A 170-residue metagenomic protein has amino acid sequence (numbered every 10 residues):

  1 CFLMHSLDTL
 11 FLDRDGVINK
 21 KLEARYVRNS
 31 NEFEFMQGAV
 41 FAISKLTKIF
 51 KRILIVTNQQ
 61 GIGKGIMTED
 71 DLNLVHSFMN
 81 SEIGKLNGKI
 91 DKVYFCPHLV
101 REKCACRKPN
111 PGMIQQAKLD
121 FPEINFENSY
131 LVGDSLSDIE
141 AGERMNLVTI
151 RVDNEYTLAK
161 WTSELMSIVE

Functional and structural regions predicted by a protein language model:
F2-L54: Active-site neighborhood of HAD-like aspartate-dependent phosphohydrolases
M4-S6, D70, L74-K89, R101-L131 (+1 more regions): Asp-based, Mg2+/Mn2+-dependent phosphohydrolase catalytic module
L12-R14, T57, V132-D134: Active-site flanking residues adjacent to catalytic metal/cofactor-binding acidic residues
I18-N19, G63, D138-I139: Catalytic P-loop NTPase motifs of RecA-like helicase/translocase cores
A24, C96-L99, E155: Short, solvent-exposed coil/turn elements at secondary-structure transition points
N29-M36, T68-N73, R107: Flexible, glycine- and charge-enriched loops at secondary-structure boundaries
A39, I43-M79, K92-L99, G142: Substrate-recognition element of Asp-dependent hydrolases with the DxDx(T/V) motif
